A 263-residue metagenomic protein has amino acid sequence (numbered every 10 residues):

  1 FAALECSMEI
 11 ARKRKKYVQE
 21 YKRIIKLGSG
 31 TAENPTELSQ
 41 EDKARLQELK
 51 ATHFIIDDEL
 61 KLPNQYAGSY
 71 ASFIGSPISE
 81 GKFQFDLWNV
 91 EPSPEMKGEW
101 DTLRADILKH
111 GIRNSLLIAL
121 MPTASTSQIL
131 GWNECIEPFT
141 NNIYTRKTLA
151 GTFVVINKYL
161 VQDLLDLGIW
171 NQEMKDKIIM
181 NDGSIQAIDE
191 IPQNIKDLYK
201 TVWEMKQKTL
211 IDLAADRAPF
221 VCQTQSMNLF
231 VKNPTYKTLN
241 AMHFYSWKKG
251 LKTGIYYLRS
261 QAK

Functional and structural regions predicted by a protein language model:
F1-E5: Glycine-rich and small/hydrophobic secondary-structure elements
M8-K16, E33, R45-Q65, S69-I78 (+2 more regions): Catalytic alpha/beta core of large soluble enzyme barrels
G28: Active-site-proximal beta-alpha loop/turn segments in soluble metabolic enzymes
